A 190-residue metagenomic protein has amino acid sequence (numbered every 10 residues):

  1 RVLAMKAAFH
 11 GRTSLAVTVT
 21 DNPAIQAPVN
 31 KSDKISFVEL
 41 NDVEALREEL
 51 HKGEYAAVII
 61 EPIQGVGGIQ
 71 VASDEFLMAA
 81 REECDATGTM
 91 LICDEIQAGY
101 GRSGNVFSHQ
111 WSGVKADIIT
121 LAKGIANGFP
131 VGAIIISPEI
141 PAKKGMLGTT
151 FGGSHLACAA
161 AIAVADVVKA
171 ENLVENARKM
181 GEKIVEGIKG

Functional and structural regions predicted by a protein language model:
R1-G190: Conserved N-terminal phosphate-binding loop of PLP-dependent enzymes in the Aspartate aminotransferase
